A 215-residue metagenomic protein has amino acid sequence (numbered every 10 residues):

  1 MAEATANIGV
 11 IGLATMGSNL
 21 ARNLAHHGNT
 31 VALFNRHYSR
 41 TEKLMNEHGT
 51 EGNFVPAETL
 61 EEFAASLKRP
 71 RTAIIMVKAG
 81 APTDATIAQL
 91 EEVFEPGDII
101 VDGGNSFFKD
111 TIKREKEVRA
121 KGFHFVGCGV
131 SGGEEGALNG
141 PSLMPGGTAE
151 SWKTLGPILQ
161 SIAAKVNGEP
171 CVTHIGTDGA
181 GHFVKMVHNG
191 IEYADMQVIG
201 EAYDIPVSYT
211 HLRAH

Functional and structural regions predicted by a protein language model:
M1-A65, E134-A137: NAD(P)+-binding Rossmann beta1-loop-alpha1 motif at the extreme N-terminus of oxidoreductases
A32, L138-Q160, K185-Y193: Short beta-strand and adjoining strand-loop segment in the mid-core of the Rossmann-like NAD(P)-dependent dehydrogenase
P56-A57, D102, H124-C128, G168-H174: General beta-strand structural signal in soluble alpha/beta enzymes
I75-Q89, F107-D110: Beta-loop-alpha module in the N-terminal Rossmann-like domain of NAD(P)-dependent dehydrogenases, especially those
G104-S142: Rossmann-fold NAD(P)-binding glycine/threonine-rich loop
T173, T177-G200: Conserved anion/nucleotide-ligand pocket segment
T210-H215: Conserved small/polar residues in nucleotide/adenosyl-binding loops
